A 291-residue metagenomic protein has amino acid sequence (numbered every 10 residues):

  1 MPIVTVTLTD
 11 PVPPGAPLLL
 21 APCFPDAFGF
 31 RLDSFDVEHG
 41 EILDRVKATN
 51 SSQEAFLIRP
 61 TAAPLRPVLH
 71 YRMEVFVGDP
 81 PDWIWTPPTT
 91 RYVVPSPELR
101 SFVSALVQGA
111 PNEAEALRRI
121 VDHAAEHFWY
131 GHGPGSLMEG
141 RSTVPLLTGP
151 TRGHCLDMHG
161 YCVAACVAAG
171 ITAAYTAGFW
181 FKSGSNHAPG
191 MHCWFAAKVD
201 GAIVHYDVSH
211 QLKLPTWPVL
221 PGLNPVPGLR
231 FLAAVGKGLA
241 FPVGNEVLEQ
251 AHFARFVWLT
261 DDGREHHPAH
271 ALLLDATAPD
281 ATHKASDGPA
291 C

Functional and structural regions predicted by a protein language model:
M1-M73: Intrinsically disordered, low-complexity N-terminal segments that are enriched in acidic
P2-T7, V12-F24, G236-C291: Alpha-helical and coiled-coil interaction segments, frequently adjacent to or embedded within charge-biased
G29-R31, P81-D82, P215-L220: A short, polar/proline- and glycine-enriched secondary-structure boundary/capping micro-motif
F35, I84-R91, V208-K213: Short intrinsically disordered coil segments
M73-V77, P81-P150, V247, A251-H252 (+3 more regions): Secondary-structure boundary elements
E113-L117, H154, M158, C162: Hydrophobic (often cysteine-bearing) scaffold residues that line and stabilize catalytic clefts of nucleotide/cofactor
P145-L156, G184: Short, surface-exposed loop/turn motifs that are enriched in glycine and acidic residues and include a nearby proline
D157-E246: Hydrophobic/aromatic-rich core segments of domains that either
